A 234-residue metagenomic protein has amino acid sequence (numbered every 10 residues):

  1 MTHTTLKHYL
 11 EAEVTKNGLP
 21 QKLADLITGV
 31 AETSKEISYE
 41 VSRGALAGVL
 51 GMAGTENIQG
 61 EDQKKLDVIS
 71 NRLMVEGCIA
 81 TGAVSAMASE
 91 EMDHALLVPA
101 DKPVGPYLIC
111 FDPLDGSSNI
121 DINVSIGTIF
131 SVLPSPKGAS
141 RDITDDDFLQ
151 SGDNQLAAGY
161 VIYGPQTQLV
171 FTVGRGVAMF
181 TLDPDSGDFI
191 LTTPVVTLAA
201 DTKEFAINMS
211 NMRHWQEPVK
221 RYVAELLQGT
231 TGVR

Functional and structural regions predicted by a protein language model:
M1-G48, T55-N57, V68-R234: IMPase-like, lithium-sensitive Mg2+-dependent phosphomonoesterase catalytic core
I58-K64: Conserved short loop/turn motifs at secondary-structure junctions
